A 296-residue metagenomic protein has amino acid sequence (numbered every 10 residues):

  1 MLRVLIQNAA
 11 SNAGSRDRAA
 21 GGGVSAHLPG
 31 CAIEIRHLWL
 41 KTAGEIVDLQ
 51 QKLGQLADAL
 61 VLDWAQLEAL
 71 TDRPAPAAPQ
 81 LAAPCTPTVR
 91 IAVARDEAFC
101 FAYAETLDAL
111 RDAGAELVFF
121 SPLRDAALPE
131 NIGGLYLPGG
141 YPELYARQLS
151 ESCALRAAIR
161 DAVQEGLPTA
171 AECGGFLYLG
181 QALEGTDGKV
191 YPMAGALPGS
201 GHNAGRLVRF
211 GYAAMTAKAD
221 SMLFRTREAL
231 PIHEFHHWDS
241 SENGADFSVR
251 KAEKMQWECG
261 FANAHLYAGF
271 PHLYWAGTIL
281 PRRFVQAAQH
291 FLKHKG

Functional and structural regions predicted by a protein language model:
M1-A83: Internal gly/pro-rich beta-alpha loop/helix module that stabilizes soluble enzyme cofactors or their anionic handles
R16-A19, A113, V190-P192, L197: Short, structured coil segments at secondary-structure junctions
G21-S25, F119-F120, A171-E172: General beta-strand structural signal in soluble alpha/beta enzymes
A26-G30, P122-L123, G140, G174-G175: Short, ordered loop/turn segments at secondary-structure junctions
P87, F99-D112, E116-V118, N203 (+1 more regions): C-terminal and late-domain segments of enzyme folds
V89-C153, A157-Q164: Phosphate-binding active sites in nucleotide-utilizing proteins
L135, E172, A194, F235 (+1 more regions): Hydrophobic, well-ordered secondary-structure elements that form the walls of internal hydrophobic environments
P142-A219: Cysteine-nucleophile active-site neighborhood
